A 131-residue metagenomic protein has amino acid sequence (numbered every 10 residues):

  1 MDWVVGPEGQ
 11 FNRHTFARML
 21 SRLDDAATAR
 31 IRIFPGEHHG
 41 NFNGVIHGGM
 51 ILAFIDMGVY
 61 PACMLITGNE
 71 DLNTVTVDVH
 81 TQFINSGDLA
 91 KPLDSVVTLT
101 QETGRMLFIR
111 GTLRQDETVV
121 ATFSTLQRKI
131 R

Functional and structural regions predicted by a protein language model:
M1-R131: Terminal targeting signals and extreme-terminal segments of soluble enzymes
